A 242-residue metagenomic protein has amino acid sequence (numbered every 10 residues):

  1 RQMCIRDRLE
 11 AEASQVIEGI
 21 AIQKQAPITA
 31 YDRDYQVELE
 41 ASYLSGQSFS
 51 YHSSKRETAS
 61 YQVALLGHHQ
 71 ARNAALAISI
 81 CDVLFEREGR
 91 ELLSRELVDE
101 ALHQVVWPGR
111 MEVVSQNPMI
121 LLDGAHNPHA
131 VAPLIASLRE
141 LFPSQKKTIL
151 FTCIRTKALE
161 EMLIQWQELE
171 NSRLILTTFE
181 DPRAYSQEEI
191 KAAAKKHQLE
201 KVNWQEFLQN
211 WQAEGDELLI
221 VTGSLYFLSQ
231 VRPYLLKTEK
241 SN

Functional and structural regions predicted by a protein language model:
R1-I5: Short, small-residue-biased leader/transition segments that mark boundaries at the very start of proteins
D7-E10, G124-A125, F151-R155, T178-E180 (+1 more regions): Structural motif
E10-T29, S45, M119-I120, P128 (+1 more regions): C-terminal helical cap/extension that packs against the catalytic core of soluble nucleotide-cofactor enzymes
R33-S42: A conserved short coil-to-beta-strand element within the FAD-binding core of flavoproteins
A41, A132-P133, L159-L163, S186-Q187 (+1 more regions): Short, well-ordered secondary-structure micro-motifs
H52-R173: Nucleotide phosphate-binding/pyrophosphate-handling subdomain across enzymes that bind or process nucleotide phosphates
L76, D216-L225: Short SAM/SAH-binding signature in class I
L225, Q230-N242: Glycine/aspartate-rich loop-and-adjacent alpha/beta segment that forms the canonical ThDP
